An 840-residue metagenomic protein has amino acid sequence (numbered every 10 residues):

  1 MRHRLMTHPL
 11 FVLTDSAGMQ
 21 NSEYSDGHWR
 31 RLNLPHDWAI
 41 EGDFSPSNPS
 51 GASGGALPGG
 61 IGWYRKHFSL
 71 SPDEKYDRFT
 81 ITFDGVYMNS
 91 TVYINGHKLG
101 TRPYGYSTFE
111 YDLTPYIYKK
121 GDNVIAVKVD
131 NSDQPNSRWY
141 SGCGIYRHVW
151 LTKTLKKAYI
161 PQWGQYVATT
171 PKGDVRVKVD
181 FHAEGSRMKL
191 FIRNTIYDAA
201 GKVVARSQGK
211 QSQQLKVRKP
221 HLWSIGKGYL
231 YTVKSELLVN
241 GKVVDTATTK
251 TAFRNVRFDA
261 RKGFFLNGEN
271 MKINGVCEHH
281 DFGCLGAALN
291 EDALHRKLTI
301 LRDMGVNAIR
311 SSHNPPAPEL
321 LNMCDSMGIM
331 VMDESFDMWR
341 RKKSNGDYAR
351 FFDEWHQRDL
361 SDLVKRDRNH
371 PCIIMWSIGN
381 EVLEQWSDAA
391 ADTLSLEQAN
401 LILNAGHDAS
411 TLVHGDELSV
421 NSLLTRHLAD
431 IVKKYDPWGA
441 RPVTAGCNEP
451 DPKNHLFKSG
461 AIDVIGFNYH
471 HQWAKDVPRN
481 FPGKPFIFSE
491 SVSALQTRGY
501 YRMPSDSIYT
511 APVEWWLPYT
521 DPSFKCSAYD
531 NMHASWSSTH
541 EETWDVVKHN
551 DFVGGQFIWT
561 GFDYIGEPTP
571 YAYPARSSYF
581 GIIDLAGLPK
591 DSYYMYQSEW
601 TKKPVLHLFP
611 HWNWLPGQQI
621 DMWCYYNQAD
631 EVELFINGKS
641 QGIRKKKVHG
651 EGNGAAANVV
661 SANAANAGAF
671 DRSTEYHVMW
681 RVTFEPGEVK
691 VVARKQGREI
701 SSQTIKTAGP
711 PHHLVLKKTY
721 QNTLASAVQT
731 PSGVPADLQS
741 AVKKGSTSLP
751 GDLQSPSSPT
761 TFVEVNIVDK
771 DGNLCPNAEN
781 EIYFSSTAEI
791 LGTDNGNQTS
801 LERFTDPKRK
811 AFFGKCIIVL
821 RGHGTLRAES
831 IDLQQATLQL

Functional and structural regions predicted by a protein language model:
M1, L10-F11, D15, D37 (+12 more regions): Accessory beta-strand-rich segments of carbohydrate-active enzymes
L13, R31-L34, E41-D43, H97 (+4 more regions): Extended substrate-binding grooves/exosites of carbohydrate-active enzymes
S22-Y24, K189-R193, G226-Y231, N627-D630 (+4 more regions): Short flexible loop/turn segments that cap and initiate beta-strands
S107-E110, Q211-V217, G654, V659-M679 (+1 more regions): Aromatic sugar-binding surface patches on proteins that engage polysaccharides or sugar-phosphate polymers
Y118-K119, D180-D259, H677-G687, K695 (+2 more regions): Extended acidic/polar, glycine-enriched regions that form or flank non-catalytic beta-rich accessory modules
G121-N123, Y229-V233, E685-V689, T761 (+1 more regions): Exposed beta-strand face motif in extracellular beta-rich ectodomains
R147-Y166, R254-E269, I705-S726: Low-complexity, Pro/Ser/Thr- and charge-rich linker/hinge segments at domain boundaries
K178-F181, K234-E236, M622-Y626, V692 (+5 more regions): Beta-strand-rich structural segments
